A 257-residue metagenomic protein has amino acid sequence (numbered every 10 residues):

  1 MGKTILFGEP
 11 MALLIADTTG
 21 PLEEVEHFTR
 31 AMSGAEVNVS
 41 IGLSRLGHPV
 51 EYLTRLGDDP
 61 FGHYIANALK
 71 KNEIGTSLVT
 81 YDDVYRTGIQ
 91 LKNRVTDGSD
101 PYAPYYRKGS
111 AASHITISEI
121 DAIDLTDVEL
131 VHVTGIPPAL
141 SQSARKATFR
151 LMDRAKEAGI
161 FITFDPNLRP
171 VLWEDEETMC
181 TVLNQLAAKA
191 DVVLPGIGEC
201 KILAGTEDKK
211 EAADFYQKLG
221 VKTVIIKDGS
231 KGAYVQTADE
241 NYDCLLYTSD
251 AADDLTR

Functional and structural regions predicted by a protein language model:
M1-G75, L245: Glycine-rich phosphate/adenosyl-contacting loop at the front of the ribokinase-like
P49-G135: Conserved N-terminal subdomain of the carbohydrate kinase-like
A139-K146, W173-E174, A204: Glycine/threonine-rich flexible loop motifs
A147-A155, V182-Q185: Catalytic-core regions built around general acid/base machinery
A158, P170-D243: Conserved phosphate/ATP/ADP-binding segment of small-molecule kinases
F161-I162: Short beta-strand/loop segments at the ligand-binding rim of alpha/beta enzyme cores
Y247-R257: Single conserved hydrophobic/aromatic residue that forms the stacking wall/gate of nucleotide- or nucleobase-binding
